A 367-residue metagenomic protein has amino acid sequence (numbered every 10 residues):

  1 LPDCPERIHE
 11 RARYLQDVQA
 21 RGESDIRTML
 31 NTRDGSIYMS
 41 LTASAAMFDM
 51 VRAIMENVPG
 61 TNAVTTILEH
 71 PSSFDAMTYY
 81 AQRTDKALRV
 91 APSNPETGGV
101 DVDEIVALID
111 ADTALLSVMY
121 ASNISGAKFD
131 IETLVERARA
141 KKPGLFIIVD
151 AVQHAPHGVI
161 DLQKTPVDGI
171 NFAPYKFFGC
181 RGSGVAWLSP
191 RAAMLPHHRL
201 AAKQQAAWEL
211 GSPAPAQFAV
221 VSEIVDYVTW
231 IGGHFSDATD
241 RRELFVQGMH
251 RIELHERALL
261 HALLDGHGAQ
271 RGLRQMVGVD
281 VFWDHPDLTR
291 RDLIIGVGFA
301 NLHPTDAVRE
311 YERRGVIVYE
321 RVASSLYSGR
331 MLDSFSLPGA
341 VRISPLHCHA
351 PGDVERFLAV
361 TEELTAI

Functional and structural regions predicted by a protein language model:
L1-I367: Pyridoxal 5′-phosphate
